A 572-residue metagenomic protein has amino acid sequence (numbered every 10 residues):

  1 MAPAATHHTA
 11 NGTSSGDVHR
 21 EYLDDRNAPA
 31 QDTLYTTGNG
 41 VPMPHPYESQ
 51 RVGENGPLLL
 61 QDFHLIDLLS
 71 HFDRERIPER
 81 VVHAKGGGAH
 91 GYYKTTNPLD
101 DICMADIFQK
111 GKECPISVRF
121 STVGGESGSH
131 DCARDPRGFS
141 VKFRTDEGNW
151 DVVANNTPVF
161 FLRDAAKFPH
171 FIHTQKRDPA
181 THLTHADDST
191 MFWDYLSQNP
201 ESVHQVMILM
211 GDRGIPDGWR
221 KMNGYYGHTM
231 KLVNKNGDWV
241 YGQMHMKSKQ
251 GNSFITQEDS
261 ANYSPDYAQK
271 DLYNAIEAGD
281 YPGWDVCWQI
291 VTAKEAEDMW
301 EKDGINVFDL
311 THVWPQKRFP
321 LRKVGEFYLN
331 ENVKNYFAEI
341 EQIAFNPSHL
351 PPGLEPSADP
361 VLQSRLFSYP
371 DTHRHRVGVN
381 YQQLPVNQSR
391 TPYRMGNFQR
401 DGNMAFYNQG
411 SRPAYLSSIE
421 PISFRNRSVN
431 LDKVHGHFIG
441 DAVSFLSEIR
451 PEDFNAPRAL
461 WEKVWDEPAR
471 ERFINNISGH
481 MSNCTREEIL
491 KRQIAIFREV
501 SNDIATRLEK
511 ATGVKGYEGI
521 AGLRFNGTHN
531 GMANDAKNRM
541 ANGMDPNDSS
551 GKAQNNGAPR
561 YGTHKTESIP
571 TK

Functional and structural regions predicted by a protein language model:
A2-K572: Active-site-adjacent core segments of small-molecule enzymes
